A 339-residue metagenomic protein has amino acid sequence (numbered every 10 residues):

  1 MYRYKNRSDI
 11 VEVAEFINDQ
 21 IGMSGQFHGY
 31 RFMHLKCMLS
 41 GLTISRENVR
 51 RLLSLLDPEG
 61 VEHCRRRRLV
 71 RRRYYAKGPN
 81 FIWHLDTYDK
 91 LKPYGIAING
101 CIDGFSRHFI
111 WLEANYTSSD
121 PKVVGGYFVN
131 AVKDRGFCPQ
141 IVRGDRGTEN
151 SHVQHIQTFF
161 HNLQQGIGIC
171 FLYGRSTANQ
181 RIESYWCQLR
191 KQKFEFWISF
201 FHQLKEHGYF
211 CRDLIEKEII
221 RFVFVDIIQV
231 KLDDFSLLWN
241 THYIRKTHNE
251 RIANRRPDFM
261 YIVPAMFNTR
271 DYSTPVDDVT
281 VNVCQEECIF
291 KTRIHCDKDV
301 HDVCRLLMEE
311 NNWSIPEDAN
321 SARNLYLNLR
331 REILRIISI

Functional and structural regions predicted by a protein language model:
Y2-Q20, G60-R73: Short Lys/Arg-enriched helix C-cap and helix-to-coil transition segments that create basic nucleic-acid-contact patches
K5-D9, G25, D120, I227 (+1 more regions): A generic short alpha-helical patch detector that favors 3-5-residue windows in or near N-terminal regions
N6-N48, L85-L91: A short, amphipathic alpha-helix used for macromolecular contacts
S8-V13, S45, C101-I102, S119-D120 (+2 more regions): General structural signal for secondary-structure boundaries
L35, R66-V70, R255-P257: Short amphipathic alpha-helical segments embedded in low-complexity Lys/Glu-rich regions
L42-E47, R51-N249, H295, M308-I339: RNase H-like DDE/DDD metal-dependent nuclease/strand-transfer catalytic core used by mobile genetic elements
I227-V279: Hydrophobic, mid-to-C-terminal alpha-helical segments
D258-I339: Mixed-charge, low-complexity segments
